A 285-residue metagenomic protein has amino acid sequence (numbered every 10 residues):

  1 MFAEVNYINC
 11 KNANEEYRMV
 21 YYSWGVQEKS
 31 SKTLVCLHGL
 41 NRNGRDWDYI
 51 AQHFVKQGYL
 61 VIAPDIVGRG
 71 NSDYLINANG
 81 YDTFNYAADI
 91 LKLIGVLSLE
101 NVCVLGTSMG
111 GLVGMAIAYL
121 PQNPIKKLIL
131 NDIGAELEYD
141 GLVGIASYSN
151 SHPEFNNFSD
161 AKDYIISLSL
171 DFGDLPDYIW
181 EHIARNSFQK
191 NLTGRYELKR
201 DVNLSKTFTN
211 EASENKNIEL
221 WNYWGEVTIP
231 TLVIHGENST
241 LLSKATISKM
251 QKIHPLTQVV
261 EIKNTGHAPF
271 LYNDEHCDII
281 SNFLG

Functional and structural regions predicted by a protein language model:
M1-L34, K56-Y59, E275, S281-G285: Alpha/beta-hydrolase fold catalytic core
S23-N71: Conserved HGGG/HGGXW glycine-rich cap/lid loop of the alpha/beta-hydrolase fold
K56, A63-L105, I279: Active-site loop/oxyanion-hole signature of alpha/beta-hydrolase fold enzymes
D65-G70, G134, K263-G266: Short beta-to-alpha linker loops that shape the active-site pocket of alpha/beta-hydrolase fold enzymes
E100-Y139: Conserved hydrolase catalytic core segment
N156-N210: Conserved alpha/beta-hydrolase catalytic His-Asp/Glu region
N191-K249: Conserved serine/cysteine hydrolase catalytic core
T265-D274: Catalytic histidine-centered segment of alpha/beta-hydrolase-like enzymes
